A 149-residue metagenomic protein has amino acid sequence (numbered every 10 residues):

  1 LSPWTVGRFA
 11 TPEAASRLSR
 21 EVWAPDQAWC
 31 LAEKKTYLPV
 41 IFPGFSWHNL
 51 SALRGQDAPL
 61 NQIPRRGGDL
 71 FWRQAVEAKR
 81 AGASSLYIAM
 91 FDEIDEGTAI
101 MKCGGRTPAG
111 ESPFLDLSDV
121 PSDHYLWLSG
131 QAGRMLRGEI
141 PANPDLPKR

Functional and structural regions predicted by a protein language model:
L1-R149: Glycan-processing catalytic domains of CAZymes
